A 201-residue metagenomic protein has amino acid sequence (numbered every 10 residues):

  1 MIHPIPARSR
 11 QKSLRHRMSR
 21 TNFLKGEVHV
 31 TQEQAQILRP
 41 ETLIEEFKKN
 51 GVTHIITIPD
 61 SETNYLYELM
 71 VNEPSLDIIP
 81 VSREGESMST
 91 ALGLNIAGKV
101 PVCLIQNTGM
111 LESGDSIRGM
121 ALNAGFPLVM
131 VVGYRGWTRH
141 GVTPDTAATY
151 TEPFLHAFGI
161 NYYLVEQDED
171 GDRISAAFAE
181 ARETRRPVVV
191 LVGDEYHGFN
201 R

Functional and structural regions predicted by a protein language model:
M1-H29: N-terminal amphipathic/basic-hydrophobic helices that include classical n-h-c signal peptides and signal-anchor
F23-R201: Thiamine diphosphate
